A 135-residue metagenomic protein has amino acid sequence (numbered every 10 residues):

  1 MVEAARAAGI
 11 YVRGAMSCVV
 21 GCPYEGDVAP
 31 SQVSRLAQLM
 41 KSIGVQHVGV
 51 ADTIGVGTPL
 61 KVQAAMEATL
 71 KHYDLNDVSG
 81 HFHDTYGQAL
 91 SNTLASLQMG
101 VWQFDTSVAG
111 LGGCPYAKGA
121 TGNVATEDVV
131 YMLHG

Functional and structural regions predicted by a protein language model:
M1-A15, V19-G80, G87-M99: Alpha/beta enzyme core
V78-F82, C114-A117: Short pre-catalytic strand/loop immediately N-terminal to key active-site residues, enriched for Gly-Thr
G87, G110-P115: Short gly/pro/ser/thr-enriched loop/turn and capping motifs at secondary-structure boundaries
F104-A109: Short acidic/histidine-rich active-site segments
C114-G135: C-terminal helical cap(s) of enzyme catalytic domains, especially alpha/beta-barrels
